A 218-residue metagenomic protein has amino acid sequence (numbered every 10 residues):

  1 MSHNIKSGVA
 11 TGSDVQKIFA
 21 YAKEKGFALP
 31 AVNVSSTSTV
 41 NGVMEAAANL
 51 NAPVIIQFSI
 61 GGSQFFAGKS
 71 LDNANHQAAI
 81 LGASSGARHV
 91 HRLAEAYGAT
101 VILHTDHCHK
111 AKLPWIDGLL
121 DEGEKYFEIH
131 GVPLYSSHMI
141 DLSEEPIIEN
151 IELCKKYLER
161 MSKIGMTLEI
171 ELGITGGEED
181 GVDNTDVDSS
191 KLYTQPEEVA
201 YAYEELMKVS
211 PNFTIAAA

Functional and structural regions predicted by a protein language model:
M1-L29: N-terminal amphipathic alpha-helix/helix-capping segment at the start of soluble metabolic enzymes
A10-Y21, T37-G98, H109-A218: Alpha/beta enzyme core
